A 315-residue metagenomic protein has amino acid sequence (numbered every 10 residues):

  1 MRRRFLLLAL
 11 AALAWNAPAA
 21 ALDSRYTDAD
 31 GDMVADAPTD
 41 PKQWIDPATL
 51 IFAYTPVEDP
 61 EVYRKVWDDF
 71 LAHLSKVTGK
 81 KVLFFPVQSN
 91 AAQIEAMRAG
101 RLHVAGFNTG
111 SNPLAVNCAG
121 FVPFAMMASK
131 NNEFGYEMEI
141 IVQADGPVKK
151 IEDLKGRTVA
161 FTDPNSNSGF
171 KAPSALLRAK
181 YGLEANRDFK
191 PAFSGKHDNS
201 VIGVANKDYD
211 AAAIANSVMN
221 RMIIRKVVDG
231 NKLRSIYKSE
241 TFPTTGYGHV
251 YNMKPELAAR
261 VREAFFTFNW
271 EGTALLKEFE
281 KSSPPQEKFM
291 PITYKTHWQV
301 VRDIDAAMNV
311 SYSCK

Functional and structural regions predicted by a protein language model:
L22-Y54, E58-D69, H249-K315: An extracytoplasmic/periplasmic, membrane-proximal ligand-sensing/linker region
M33-P113: Extracytoplasmic small-molecule ligand-binding "clamshell" domains of the periplasmic binding protein/Venus flytrap
F52-S75, G110, E133-I202, S217 (+1 more regions): Bilobed "Venus flytrap"/periplasmic-binding protein-like clamshell domains and structurally analogous long
S75-P86, K180-S194, G230-K232, Y312-K315: A local structural motif
A91-A105, C118, E152, H197-S217: Short helices/loops that flank or line small-molecule/ion binding pockets
E95-D153: Acidic, polar ligand-binding/catalytic clefts
T109-A119, P173, R178-A179, G203-N206 (+1 more regions): A ligand-binding cleft/hinge motif common to bilobed small-molecule-binding domains
V122-E133, K190, I223-T241: Short beta-strand->loop
